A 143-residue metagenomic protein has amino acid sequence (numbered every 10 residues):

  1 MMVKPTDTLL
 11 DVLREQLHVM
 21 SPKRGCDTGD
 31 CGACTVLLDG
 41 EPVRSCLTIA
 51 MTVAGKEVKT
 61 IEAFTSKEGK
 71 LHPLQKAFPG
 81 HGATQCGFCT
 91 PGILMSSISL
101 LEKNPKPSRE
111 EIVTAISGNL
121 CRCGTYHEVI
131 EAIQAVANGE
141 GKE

Functional and structural regions predicted by a protein language model:
M1-E143: Signature of N-terminal electron-transfer/Fe-S-associated modules in redox systems
